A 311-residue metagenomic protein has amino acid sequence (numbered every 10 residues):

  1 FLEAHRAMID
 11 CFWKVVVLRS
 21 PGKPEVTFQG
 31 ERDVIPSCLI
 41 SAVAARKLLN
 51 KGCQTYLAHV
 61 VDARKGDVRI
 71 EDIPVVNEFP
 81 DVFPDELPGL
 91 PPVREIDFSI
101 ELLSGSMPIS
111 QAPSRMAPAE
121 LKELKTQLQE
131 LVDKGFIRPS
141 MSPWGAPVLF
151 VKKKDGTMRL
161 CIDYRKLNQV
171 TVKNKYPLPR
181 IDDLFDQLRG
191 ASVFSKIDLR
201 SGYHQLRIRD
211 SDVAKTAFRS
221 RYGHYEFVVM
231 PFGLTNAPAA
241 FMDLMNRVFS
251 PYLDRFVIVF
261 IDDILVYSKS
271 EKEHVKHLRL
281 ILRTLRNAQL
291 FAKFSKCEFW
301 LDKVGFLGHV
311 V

Functional and structural regions predicted by a protein language model:
F1-E3, C38-I40: Short beta-strand-centered segments at strand-helix junctions
E3-H5, C11-W13, V17, P21-K23 (+2 more regions): Retroelement reverse transcriptase polymerase core
E25-R32, C38, F227-V229: Short amphipathic beta-strand/extended segments with alternating polar/hydrophobic composition
I35-C38, G52-Y56: Compositionally biased, low-complexity intrinsically disordered regions
